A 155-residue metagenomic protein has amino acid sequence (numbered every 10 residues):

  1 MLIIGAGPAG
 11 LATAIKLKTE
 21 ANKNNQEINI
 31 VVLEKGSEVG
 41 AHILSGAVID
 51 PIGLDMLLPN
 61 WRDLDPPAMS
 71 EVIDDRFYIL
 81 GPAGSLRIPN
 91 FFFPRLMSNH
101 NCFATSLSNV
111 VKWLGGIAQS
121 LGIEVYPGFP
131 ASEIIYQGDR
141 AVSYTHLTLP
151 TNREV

Functional and structural regions predicted by a protein language model:
M1-Q26: N-terminal Rossmann-like FAD-binding beta1-loop-alpha1 element of flavoenzymes
T19-H42: Glycine-rich FAD pyrophosphate-binding loop
G36-P82: N-terminal FAD cofactor-binding segment of flavoenzymes
M97-G116: Short beta-strand to alpha-helix junction loop
E124-Y126: General small-molecule cofactor/ligand-binding pocket signal
G128-R140: A conserved short coil-to-beta-strand element within the FAD-binding core of flavoproteins
T145-T151: Conserved small/polar residues in nucleotide/adenosyl-binding loops
